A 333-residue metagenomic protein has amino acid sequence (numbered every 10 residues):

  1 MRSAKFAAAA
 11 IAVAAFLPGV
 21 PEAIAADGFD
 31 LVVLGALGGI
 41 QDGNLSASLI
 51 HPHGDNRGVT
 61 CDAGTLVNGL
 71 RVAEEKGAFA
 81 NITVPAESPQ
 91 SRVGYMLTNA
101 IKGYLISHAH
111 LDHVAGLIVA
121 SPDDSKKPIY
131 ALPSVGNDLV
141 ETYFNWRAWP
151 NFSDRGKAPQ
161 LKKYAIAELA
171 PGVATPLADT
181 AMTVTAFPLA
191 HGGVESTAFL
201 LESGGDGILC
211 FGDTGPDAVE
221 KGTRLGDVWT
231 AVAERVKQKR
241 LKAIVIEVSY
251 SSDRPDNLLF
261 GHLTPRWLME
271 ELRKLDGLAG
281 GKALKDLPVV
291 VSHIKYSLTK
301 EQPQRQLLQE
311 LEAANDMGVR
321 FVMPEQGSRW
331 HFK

Functional and structural regions predicted by a protein language model:
M1-A9: Bacterial N-terminal signal peptides that target proteins for export
A15-E22: C-terminal segment of classical bacterial N-terminal signal peptides
I40-L105, A115-P122, E220-V232: Pre-active-site segment of Zn-dependent metallo-hydrolases
A47, H51, E168-K237: Catalytic core of the metallo-beta-lactamase
T60-G64, A100-D112, Y130-L132, C210-D213 (+3 more regions): Active-site neighborhood of phospho(di)ester-bond hydrolases with catalytic His/Asp-centered motifs
S91-Q160: Active-site HxH/HxHxD metal-binding segment of metal-dependent hydrolases
S134-S196, G204, D316-H331: Metallo-beta-lactamase
D217-E325: Cap/insert and terminal regions of metallo-dependent hydrolase folds
